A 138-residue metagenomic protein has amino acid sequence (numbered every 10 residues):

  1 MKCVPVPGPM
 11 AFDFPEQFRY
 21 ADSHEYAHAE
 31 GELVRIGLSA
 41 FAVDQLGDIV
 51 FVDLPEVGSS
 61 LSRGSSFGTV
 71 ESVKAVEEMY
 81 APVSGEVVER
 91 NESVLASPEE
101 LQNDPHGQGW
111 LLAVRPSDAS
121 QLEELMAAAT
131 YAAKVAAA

Functional and structural regions predicted by a protein language model:
K2-S66, E99, N103-A138: Acidic, low-complexity mobile loops and tails
Q17-A21, E77-S84: Short coil-to-beta-strand transition motifs
A27-A29, V73, R90: Residue-level recognition of beta-strand microenvironments
E56-V70, A81, E86-E89: Short, well-structured beta-strand-loop connectors
T69-Y80, S97-E99: Short, Lys/Arg- and Gly-enriched loop/turn segments at beta-strand edges
V87-N103: Short, charge-rich, low-complexity interaction segments located in flexible loops at or near secondary-structure
